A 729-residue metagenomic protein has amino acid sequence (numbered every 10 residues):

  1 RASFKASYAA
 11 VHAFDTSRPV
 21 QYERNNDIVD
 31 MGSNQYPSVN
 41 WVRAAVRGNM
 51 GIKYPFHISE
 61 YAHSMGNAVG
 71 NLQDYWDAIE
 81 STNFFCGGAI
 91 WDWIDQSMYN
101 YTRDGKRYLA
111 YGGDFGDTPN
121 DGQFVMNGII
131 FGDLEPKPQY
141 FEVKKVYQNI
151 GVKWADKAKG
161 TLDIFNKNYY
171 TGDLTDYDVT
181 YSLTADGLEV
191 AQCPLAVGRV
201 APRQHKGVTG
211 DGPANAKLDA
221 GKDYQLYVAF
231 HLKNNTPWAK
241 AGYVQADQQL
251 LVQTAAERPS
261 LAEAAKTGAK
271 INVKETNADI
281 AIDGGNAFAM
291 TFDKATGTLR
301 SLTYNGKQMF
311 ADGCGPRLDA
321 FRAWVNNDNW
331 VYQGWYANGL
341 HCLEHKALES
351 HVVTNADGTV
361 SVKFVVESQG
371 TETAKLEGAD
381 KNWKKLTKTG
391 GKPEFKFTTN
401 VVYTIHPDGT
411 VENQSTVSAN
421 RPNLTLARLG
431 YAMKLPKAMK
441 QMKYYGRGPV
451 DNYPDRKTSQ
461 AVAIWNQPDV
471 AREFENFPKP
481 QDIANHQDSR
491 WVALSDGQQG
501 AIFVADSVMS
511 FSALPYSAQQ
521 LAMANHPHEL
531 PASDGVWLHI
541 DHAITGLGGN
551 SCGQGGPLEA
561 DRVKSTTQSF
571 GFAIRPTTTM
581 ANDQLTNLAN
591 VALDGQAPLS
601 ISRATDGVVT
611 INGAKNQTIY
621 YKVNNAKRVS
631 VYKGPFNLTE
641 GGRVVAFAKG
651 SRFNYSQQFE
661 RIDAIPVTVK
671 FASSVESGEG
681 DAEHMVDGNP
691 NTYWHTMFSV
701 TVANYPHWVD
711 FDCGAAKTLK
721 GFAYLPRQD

Functional and structural regions predicted by a protein language model:
R1-N127: Substrate-binding/catalytic cleft of secreted carbohydrate-active enzymes, primarily glycoside hydrolases
A78-A295, N413, M580-Q584, G595-P598: Carbohydrate-binding surfaces of carbohydrate-active enzymes
D163-Y169, T416, T610-N612, A723-L725: Short edge beta-strand/loop segments characteristic of extracellular beta-sandwich folds
L174-D176, N612-I619, A716-L719: Short proline/glycine-enriched turn/loop motifs at strand-loop junctions of beta-rich domains
D211-G221, T236, L250-A592: Beta-strand/loop-rich accessory regions of lumenal/periplasmic or secreted enzymes, predominantly carbohydrate-active
G221-Q225, T567, T639-R643: Extracellular Ig-like/FN3 beta-sandwich strand-entry sites
L593-K670, E676-S677: Short, compositionally stereotyped local motifs that mark structural "simplifiers"
Q596, E660-A716, R727-Q728: Disordered, acidic Ser/Thr/Pro-rich linker "stalks" and the adjacent N-terminal cap of the next globular domain
